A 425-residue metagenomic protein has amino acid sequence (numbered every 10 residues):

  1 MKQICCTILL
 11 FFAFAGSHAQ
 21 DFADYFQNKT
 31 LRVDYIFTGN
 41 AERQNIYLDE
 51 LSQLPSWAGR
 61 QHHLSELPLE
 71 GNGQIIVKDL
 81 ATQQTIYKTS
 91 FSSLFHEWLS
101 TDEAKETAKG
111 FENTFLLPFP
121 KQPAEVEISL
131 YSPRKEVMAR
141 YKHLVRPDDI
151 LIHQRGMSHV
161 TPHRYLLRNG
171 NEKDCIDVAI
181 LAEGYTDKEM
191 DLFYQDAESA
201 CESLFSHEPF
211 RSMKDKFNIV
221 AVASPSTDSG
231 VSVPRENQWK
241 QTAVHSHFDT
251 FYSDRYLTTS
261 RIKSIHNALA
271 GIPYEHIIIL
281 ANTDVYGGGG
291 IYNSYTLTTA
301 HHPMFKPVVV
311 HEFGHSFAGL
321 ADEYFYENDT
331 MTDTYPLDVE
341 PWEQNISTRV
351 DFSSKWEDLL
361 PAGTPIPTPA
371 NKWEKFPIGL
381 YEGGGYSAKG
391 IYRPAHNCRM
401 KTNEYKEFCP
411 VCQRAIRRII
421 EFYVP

Functional and structural regions predicted by a protein language model:
M1-A23: Bacterial Sec-dependent N-terminal signal peptides
D24-F37, A41-R43, Y324-P425: Replace "(M1/M4/M9/M12/WLM)" with "(e.g., M1/M4/M8/M9/M12/M26/WLM)" and add "not limited to" to clarify scope
Y25-I152: Beta-strand-enriched, solvent-exposed domains that form extended recognition/catalytic surfaces
I150-R211, A221-V231, T250: Fold-level signature of zinc-dependent metallopeptidase catalytic domains
G184-D187, P225-S229, T283-G287, P303-F305 (+2 more regions): Solvent-exposed loop/turn segments at secondary-structure junctions within structured extracellular/periplasmic domains
M190-F193, G288-E312: Short pre-active-site segment immediately N-terminal to the catalytic Zn-binding motif
K216-Y292: Active-site-proximal segments of metallohydrolase catalytic domains
F313-D329: Catalytic Zn2+-binding segment of zinc metalloproteases
